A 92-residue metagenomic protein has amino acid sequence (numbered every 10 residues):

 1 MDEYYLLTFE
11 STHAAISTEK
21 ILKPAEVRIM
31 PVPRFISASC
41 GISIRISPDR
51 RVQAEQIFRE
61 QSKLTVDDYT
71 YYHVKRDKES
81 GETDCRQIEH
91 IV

Functional and structural regions predicted by a protein language model:
D2, S39-G41, V66: Short connector loops at helix/strand junctions that flank enzyme active sites, especially segments positioning acidic
D2-R28: N-terminal first-folded block
Y4-T8, S43-R45, T70-H73: Ordered hydrophobic segments in well-structured contexts
T12, V27-Q53: Amphipathic, hydrophobic secondary-structure cores in small proteins
T18-P24, A54-L64: Short amphipathic alpha-helices in soluble, non-transmembrane regions that often serve as interface/regulatory elements
I57-V92: C-terminal structural segments of small proteins and small subunits
